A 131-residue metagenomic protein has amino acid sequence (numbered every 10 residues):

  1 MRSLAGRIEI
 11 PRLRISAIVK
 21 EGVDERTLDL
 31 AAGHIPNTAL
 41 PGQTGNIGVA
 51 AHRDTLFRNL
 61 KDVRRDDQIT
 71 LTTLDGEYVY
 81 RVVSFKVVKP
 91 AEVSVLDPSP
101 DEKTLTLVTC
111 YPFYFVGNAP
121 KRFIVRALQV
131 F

Functional and structural regions predicted by a protein language model:
M1-F131: Solvent-exposed, non-transmembrane regions of membrane-associated and secreted proteins
